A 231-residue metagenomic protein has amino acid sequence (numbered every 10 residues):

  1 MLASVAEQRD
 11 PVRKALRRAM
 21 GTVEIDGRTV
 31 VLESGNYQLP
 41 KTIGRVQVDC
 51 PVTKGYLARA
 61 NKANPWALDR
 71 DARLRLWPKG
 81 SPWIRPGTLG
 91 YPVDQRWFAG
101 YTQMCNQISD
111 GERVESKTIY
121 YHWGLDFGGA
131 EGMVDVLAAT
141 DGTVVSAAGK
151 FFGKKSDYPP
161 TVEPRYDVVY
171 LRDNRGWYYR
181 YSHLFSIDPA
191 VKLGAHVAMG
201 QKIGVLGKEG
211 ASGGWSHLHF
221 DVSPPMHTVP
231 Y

Functional and structural regions predicted by a protein language model:
M1-P92: Surface-exposed, beta-sheet-biased, low-hydrophobicity segments with strongly acidic/polar composition
A6, A148, F185-D188, G207 (+1 more regions): A generic structural motif
R75-D167, M199, L206-S212, S216: Surface-exposed, glycine-biased beta-strand/turn segments
V114-Y120, Y170-Y181: Short, basic/aromatic beta-hairpin or loop at an interaction surface
A130-A138, D173-G200: Short histidine-centered loop motifs in beta-beta connectors
R180, W215-V222: Histidine-centered catalytic micro-motifs
V222-Y231: Short peripheral tails and domain-boundary helices/loops at the edges of structured domains
